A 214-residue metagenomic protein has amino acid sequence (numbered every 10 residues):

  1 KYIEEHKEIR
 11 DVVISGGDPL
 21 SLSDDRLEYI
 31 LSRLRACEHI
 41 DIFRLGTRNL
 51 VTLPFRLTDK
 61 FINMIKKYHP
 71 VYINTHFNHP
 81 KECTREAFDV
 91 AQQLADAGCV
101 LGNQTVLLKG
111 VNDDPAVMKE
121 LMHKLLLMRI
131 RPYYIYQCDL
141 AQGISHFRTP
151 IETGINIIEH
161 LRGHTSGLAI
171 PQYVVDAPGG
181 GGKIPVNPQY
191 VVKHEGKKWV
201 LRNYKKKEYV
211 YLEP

Functional and structural regions predicted by a protein language model:
Y2-D11, G17-T165: Conserved AdoMet/S-adenosylmethionine-binding subsite of the radical SAM
L126-P214: Auxiliary Fe-S-binding modules of radical SAM enzymes
